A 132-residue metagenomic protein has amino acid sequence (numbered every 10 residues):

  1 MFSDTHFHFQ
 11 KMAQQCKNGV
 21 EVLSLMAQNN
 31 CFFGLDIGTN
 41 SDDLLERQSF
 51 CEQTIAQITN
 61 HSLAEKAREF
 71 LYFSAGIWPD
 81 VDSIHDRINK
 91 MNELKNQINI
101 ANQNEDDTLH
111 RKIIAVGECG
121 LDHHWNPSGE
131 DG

Functional and structural regions predicted by a protein language model:
M1-G132: Mid-domain alpha/beta scaffold segments of enzyme catalytic cores
